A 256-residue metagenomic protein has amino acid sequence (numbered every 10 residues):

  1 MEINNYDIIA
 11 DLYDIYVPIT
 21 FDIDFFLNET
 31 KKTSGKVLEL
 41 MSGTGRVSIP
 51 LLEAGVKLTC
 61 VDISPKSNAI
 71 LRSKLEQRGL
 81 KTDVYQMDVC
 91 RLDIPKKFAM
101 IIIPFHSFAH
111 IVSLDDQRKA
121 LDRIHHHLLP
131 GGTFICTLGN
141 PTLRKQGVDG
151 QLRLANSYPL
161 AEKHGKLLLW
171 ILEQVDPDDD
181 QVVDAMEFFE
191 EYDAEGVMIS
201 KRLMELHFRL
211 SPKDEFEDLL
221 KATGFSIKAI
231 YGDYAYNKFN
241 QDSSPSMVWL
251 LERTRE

Functional and structural regions predicted by a protein language model:
M1-G35: Conserved class I S-adenosyl-L-methionine
S34-G43: Conserved class I S-adenosyl-L-methionine
S48-R91: Class I SAM-dependent methyltransferase SAM/SAH-binding core
C90-M100: A short acidic, Gly/Pro-enriched loop at the edge of an enzyme's catalytic core that lines a small-molecule cofactor
A99-D115: A short SAM/SAH-binding and catalytic strip from SAM-dependent methyltransferases
R118-P130: A short glycine-rich, Lys/Arg-flanked "PGG" loop and its adjoining helix->strand segment in the class I
I135-E215: SAM-dependent methyltransferase
H207-E256: C-terminal lobe and adjacent flexible extensions of AdoMet/dcAdoMet transferase-like proteins
